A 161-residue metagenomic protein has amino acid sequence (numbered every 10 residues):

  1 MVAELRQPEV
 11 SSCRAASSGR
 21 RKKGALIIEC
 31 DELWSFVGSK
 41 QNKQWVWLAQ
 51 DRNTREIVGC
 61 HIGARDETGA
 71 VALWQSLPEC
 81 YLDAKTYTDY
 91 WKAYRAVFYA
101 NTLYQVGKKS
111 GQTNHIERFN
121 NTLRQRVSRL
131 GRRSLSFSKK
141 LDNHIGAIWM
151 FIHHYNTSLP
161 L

Functional and structural regions predicted by a protein language model:
M1-L161: Residue-level recognition of single "structural anchor" positions that define or cap local secondary structure
